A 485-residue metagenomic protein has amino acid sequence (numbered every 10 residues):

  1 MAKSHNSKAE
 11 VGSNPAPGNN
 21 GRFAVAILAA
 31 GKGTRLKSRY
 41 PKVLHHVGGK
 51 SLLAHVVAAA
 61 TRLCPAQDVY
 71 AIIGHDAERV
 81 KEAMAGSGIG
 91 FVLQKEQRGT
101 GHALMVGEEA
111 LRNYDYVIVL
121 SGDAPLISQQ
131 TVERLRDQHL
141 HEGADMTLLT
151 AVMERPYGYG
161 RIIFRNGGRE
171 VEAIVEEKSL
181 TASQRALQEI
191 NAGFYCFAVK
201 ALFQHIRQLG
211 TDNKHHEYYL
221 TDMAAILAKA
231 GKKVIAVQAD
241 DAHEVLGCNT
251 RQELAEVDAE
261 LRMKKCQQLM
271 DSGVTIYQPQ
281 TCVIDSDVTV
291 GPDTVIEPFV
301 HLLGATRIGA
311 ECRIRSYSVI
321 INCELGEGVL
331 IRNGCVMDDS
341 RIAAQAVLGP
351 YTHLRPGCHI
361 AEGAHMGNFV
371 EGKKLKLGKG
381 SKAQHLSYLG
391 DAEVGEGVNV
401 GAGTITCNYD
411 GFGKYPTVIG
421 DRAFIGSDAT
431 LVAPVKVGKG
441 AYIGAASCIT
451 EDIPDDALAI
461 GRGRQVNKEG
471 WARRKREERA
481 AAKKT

Functional and structural regions predicted by a protein language model:
A2-A24, K50-D137, H141, A480: Conserved N-terminal catalytic core of the sugar/cofactor nucleotidyltransferase
G21, Q188-G291: Conserved alpha/beta core of the MobA/IspD/sugar-nucleotide pyrophosphorylase nucleotidyltransferase superfamily
F23-V47, L63-C64: Glycine-rich N-terminal loop/short-helix segment of MobA-like nucleotidyltransferase
V25-I27, A71, I118-V119, M146-L149 (+1 more regions): Structural beta-sheet core signal
G31-G33, D76, E96-Q97, G122-P125 (+4 more regions): Short glycine-rich anion-binding loops that position phosphate/pyrophosphate groups of nucleotides and phosphorylated
Y40, M84-G88, I453: Short, structured coil segments at secondary-structure junctions
E78, I89, I127-K214, T221-M223 (+2 more regions): Conserved core of the sugar-phosphate nucleotidyltransferase
T275-I460, Q465-V466: Structural signal for interior beta-strand "rungs" in well-ordered beta-sheet cores of soluble enzyme domains
